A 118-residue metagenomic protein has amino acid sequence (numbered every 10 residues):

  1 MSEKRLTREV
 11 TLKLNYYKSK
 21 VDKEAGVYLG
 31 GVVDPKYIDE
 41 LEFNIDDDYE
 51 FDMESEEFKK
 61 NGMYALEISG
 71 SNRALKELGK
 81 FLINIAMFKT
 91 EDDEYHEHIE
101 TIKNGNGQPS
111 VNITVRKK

Functional and structural regions predicted by a protein language model:
M1-K118: Positively charged, low-complexity terminal tracts and the immediately adjacent first secondary-structure elements
